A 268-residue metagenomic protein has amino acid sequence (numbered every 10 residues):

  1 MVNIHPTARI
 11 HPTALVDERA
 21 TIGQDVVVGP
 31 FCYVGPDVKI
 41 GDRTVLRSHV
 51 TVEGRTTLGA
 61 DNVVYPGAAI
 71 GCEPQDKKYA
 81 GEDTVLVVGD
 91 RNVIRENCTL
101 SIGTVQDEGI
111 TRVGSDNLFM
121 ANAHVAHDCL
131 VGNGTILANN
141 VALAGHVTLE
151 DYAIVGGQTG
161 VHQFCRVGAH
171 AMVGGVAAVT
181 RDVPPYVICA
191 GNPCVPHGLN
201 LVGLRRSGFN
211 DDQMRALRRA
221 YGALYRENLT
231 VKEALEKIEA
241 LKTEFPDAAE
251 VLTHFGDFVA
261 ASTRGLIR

Functional and structural regions predicted by a protein language model:
M1-T13, E18-R19, D25, D61 (+6 more regions): Terminal amphipathic alpha-helical/low-complexity segments used for targeting or macromolecular assembly
N3-A190, C194-V195: Structural signal for interior beta-strand "rungs" in well-ordered beta-sheet cores of soluble enzyme domains
